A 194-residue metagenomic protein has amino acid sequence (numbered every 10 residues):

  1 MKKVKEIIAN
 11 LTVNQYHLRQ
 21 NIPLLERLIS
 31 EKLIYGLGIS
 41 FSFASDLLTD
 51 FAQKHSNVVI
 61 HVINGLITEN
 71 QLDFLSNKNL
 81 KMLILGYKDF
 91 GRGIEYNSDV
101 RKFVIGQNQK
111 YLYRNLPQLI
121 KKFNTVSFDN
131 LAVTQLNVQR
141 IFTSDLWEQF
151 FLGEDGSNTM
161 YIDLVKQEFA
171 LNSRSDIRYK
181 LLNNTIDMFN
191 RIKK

Functional and structural regions predicted by a protein language model:
M1: Histidine-anchored nucleotide/phosphate-binding helix
V4-E6, N10-Y16, I22-N183: Radical SAM enzyme [4Fe-4S]-AdoMet core and its adjacent flexible, acidic and glycine-rich loops/tails across
M188-K194: Cysteine/selenocysteine-centered motifs that mediate thiol-based redox chemistry or coordinate metal-sulfur cofactors
